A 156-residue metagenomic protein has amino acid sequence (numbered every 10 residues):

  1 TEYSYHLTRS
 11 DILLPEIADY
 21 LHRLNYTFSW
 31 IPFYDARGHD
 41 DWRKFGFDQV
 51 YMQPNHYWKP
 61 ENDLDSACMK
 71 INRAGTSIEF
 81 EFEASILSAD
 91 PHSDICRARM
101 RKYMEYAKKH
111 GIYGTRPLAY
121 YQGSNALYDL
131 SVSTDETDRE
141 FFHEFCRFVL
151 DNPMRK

Functional and structural regions predicted by a protein language model:
T1-T76: Eukaryote-skewed repeat-based solenoidal scaffolds used as protein-protein interaction platforms, primarily
D35, Q49-P60, A67-K156: Substrate-binding cleft of secreted/luminal carbohydrate-active enzymes
